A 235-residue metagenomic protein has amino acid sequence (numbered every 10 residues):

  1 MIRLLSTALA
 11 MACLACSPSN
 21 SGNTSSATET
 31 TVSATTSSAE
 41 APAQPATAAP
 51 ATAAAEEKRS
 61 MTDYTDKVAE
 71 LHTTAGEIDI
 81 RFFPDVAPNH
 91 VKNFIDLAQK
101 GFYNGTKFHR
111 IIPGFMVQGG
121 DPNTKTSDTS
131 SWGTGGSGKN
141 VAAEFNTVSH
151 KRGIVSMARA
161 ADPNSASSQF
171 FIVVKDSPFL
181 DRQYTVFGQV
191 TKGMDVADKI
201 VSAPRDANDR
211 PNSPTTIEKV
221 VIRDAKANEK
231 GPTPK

Functional and structural regions predicted by a protein language model:
M1-L14: Sec-dependent bacterial lipoprotein signal peptides
I2, C16-K235: Cyclophilin-like peptidyl-prolyl cis-trans isomerases
